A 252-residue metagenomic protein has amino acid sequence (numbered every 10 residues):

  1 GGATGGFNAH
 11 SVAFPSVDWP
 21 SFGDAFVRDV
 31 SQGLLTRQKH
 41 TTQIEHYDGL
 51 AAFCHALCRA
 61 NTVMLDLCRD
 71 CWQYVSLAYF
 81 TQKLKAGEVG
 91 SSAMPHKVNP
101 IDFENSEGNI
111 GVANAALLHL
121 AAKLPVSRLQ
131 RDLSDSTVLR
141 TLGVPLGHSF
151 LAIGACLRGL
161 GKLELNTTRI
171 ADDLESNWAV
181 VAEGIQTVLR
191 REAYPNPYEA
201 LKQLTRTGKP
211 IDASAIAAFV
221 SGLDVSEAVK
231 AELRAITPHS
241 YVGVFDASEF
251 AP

Functional and structural regions predicted by a protein language model:
G1-K123: Internal glycine-rich alpha/beta core junctions
V89-P252: Catalytic-core signal marking the mid-to-C-terminal active-site face
